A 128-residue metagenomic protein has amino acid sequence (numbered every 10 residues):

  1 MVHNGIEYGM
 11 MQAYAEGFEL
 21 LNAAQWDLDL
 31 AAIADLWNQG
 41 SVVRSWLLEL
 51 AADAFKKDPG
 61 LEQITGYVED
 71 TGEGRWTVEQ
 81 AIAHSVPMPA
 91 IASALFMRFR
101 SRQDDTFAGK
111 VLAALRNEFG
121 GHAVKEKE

Functional and structural regions predicted by a protein language model:
M1-H122: Helical "substrate-binding/catalytic lid" subdomain of Rossmann-like NAD(P)-dependent dehydrogenases/reductases
H122-E128: Alpha-helical transmembrane segments and their immediate juxtamembrane flanks in integral membrane proteins
